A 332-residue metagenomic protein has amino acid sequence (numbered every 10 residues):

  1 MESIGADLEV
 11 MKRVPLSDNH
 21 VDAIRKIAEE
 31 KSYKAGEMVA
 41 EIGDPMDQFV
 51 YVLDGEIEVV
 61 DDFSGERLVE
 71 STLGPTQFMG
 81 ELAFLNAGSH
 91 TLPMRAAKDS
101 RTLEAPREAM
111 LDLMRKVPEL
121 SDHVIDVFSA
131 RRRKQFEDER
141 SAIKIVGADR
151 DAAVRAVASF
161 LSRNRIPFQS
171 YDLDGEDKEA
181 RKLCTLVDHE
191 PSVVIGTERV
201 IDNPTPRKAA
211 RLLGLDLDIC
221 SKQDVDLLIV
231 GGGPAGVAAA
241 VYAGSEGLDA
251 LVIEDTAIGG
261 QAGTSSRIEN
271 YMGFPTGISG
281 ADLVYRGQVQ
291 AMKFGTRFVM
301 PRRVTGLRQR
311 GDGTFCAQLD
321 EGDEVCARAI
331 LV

Functional and structural regions predicted by a protein language model:
M1-S159, R163: Cytosolic regulatory regions built on CNB/CRP/Popeye-like sensor folds
G65-E66, E198, D320-G322: Glycine-centered tight beta-turn/hairpin loop motif at sheet-sheet or coil-to-beta transitions
E139-I143, S221-L227: A short, charged/proline- and glycine-enriched loop that marks the coil->beta-strand transition at the N-terminal
D149-E176, V225, I229-T296: Beta1-alpha1 glycine-rich phosphate/pyrophosphate-binding loop at the start of Rossmann-like nucleotide-binding domains
Y171-H189, T205-G214: Thioredoxin-like thiol-disulfide oxidoreductase module
P191-V200: A short, hydrophobic beta-strand/beta-hairpin element that forms part of a small beta-sheet core
A209-V225: A short, basic/flexible loop-to-alpha-helix module at the beginning of a structural domain
Y285-V332: Feature captures the FAD/FMN-dependent oxidoreductase FAD-binding
